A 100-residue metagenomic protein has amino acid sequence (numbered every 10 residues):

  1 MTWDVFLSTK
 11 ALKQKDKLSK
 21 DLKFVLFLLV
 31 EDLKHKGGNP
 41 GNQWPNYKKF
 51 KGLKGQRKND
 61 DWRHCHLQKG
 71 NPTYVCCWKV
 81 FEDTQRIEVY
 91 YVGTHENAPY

Functional and structural regions predicted by a protein language model:
M1-T73, F81-Y100: Basic, Lys/Arg-enriched alpha-helical interface segments
